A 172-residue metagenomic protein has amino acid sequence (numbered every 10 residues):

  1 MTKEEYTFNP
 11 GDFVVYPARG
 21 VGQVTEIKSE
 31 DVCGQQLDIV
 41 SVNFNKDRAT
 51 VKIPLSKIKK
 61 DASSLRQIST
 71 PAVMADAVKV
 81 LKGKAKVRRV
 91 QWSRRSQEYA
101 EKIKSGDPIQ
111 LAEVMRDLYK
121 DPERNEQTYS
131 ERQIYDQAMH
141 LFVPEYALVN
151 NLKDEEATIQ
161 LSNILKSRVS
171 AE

Functional and structural regions predicted by a protein language model:
M1-A62: A positional/architectural concept
I58-E172: Charge/polar-rich, low-complexity and marginally structured segments
